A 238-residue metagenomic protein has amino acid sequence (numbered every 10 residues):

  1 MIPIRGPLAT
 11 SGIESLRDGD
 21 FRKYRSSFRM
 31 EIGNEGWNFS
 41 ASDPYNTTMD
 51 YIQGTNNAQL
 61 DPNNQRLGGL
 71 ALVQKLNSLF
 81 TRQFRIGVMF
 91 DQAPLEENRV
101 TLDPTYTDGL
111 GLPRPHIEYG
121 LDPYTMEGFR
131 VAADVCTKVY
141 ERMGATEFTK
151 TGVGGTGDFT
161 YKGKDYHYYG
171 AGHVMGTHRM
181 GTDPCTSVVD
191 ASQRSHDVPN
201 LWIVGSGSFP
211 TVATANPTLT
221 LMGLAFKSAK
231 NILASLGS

Functional and structural regions predicted by a protein language model:
M1-F84, V88-F90, G237-S238: Mid-to-C-terminal "cap/lid" subdomains and adjacent gly/pro-rich loops that border and regulate access to redox
G69-A71, L76-Q92, E97, P113-H116 (+2 more regions): A glycine-rich dinucleotide-binding beta-alpha-beta segment and adjacent secondary-structure elements that constitute
Q92-D108: Reverse-transcriptase-like RNA-dependent polymerase core
Y106, A133-G144, A225-S238: Internal hydrophobic alpha-helix adjacent to the cofactor/substrate pocket in enzyme cavities
T107-L121: Short His/Asp/Glu-rich catalytic/ion-coordination signatures at enzyme active sites or charged loops
P123-G128, Y168: Conserved, non-catalytic sequence blocks in retroelement Pol enzymes and Pol-derived host proteins
T211-I232: A conserved FAD-binding loop/helix module that cradles the flavin
